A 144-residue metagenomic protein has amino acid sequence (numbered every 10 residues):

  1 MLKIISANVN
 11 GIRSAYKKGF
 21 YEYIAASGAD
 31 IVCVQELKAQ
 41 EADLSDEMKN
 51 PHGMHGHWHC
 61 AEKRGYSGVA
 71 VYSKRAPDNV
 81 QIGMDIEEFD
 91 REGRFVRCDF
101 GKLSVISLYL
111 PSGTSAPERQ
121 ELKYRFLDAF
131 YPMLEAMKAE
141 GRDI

Functional and structural regions predicted by a protein language model:
M1-P51, A61-S67: N-terminal, active-site-proximal structural segment of metallo-dependent hydrolase catalytic domains
K3, H55, D143-I144: Proline-centered loop/turn at the N-terminus of a beta-strand
A7-S14, G83-M84, L122-Y124: Short, flexible loop segments at the rims of nucleotide/cofactor-binding pockets, characterized by
Y16-K17, R91, F130: Amphipathic coiled-coil/heptad-repeat helices and related helical stalk/stem segments that mediate oligomerization
L37-K38, D46-G113: Structured beta-strand-rich core segments of catalytic domains in phosphoester-bond hydrolases
D85-I86, L110-D128: Surface-exposed cleft-lining segments at the edges of enzyme active sites
Q120-R142: A long, amphipathic alpha-helix that forms part of the scaffold/cap immediately adjacent to metal-dependent active
